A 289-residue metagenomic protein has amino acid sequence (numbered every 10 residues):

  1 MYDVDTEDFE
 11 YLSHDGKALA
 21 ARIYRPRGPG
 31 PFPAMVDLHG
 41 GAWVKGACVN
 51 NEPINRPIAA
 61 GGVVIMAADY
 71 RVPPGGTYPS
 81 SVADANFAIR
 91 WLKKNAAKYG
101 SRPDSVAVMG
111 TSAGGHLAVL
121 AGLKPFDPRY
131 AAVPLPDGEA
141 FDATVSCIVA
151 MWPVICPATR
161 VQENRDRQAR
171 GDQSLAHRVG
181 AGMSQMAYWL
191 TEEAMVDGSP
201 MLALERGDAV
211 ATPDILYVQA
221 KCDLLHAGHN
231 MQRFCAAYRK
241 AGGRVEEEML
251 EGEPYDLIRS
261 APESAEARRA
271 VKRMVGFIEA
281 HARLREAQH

Functional and structural regions predicted by a protein language model:
M1-P29: N-terminal cap/lid segment of alpha/beta-hydrolase-fold proteins
P31-G41: Short beta-strand element of the alpha/beta-hydrolase
V49-A67: Short amphipathic alpha-helix adjacent to the substrate-entry channel of hydrolases
G76-A97, M274: Alpha/beta-hydrolase active-site loop
F87-R165: Primarily recognizes the serine-hydrolase "nucleophile elbow" in alpha/beta-hydrolase and SGNH/GDSL folds
L135, Q162-R206: Mobile cap/lid helix-loop segments that gate and shape the active-site cleft of serine hydrolases
P157, A187-E253: Serine-hydrolase catalytic core
P262-H289: Catalytic active-site module of serine/aspartate enzymes centered on a nucleophile-bearing elbow/loop
